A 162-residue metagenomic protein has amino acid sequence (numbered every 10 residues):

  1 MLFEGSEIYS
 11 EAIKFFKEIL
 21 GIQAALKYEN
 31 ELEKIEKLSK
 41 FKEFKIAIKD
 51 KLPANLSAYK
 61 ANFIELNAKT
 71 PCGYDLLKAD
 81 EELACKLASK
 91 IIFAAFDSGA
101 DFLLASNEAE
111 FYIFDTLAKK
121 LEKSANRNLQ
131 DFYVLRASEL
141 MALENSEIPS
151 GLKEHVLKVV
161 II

Functional and structural regions predicted by a protein language model:
M1-I162: Iron-sulfur cluster-binding electron-transfer modules in prokaryotic oxidoreductases
